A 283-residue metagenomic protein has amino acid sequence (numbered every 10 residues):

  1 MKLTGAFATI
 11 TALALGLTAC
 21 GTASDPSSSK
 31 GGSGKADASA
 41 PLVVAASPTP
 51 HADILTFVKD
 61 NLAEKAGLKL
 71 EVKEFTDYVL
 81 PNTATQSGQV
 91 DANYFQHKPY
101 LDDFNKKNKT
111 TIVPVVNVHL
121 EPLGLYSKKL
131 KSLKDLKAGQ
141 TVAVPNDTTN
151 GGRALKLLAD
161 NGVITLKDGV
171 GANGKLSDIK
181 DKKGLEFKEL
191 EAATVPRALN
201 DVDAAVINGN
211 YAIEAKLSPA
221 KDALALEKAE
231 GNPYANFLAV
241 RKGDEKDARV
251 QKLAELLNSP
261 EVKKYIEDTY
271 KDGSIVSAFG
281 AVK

Functional and structural regions predicted by a protein language model:
G16-A36: Bacterial lipoprotein signal-peptidase II cleavage site
S27-S28, K35-K59, T76-P81: Extracytoplasmic "Venus flytrap"
T49-E71, V90: Short, polar/charged alpha-helical segment
V72-T83, V170-R197: Short helix-initiation/N-cap motifs at beta->coil->alpha
D103-V115, L130, D201, V206 (+1 more regions): Ligand-binding "clamshell"
V115-I164, K263: A conserved helix-loop-strand patch within extracytoplasmic ligand-binding domains of the periplasmic binding
P122-L133, Y234-D247: A bilobed periplasmic-binding-protein/Venus flytrap-type ligand-binding module shared by bacterial periplasmic
N150-A159, L257-S277: Periplasmic-binding protein-like
